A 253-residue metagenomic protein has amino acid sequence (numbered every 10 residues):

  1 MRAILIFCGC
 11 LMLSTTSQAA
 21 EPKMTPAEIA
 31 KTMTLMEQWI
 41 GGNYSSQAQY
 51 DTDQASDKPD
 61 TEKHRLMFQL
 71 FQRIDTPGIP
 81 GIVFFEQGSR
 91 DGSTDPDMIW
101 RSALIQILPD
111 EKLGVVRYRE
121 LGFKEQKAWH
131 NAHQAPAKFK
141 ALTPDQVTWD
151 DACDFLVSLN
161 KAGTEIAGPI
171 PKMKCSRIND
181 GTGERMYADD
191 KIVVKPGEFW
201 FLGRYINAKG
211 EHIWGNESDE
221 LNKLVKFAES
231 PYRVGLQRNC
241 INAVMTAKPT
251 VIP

Functional and structural regions predicted by a protein language model:
M1-I4: Positively charged n-region of N-terminal signal peptides that target proteins for export
I6-S14: Bacterial N-terminal signal peptides
S14, Q69-F71, P253: Generic low-polarity alpha-helical segments
T15-E21: Sec/Tat signal peptide C-region and signal peptidase I cleavage site
P22-D57, L66, V83-P253: Calycin-type beta-barrel ligand-binding domains and close structural analogs
S56-P59, P77-G78: N-terminal start-of-chain detector that recognizes signal peptides and the immediate post-cleavage beginning
T61-D75: Short secondary-structure subsegments characteristic of cysteine-rich extracellular domains
I74-P77, I82-F84: Long, well-structured alpha-helical subdomains associated with metal-dependent extracellular/ecto-lumenal hydrolases
